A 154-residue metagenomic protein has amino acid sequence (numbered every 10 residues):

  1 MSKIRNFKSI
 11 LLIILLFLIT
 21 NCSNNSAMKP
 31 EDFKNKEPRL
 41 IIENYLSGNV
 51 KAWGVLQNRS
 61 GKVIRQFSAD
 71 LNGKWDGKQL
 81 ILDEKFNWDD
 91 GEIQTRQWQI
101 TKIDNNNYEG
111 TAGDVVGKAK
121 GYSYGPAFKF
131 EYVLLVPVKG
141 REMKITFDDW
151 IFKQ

Functional and structural regions predicted by a protein language model:
S2-L11: Bacterial N-terminal signal peptides that target proteins for export
L18-N21: C-terminal motif of bacterial Sec signal peptides marking the signal peptidase cleavage site
S23-N25: Bacterial signal peptide processing site
A27-P30: Sec-dependent signal peptide cleavage junction
F33-N49: N-terminal helix-cap/turn-to-beta initiation motif at the start of protein domains
W53-V138, K144, D148-F152: Central antiparallel beta-sheet cores of small beta-barrel/beta-sandwich binding domains
